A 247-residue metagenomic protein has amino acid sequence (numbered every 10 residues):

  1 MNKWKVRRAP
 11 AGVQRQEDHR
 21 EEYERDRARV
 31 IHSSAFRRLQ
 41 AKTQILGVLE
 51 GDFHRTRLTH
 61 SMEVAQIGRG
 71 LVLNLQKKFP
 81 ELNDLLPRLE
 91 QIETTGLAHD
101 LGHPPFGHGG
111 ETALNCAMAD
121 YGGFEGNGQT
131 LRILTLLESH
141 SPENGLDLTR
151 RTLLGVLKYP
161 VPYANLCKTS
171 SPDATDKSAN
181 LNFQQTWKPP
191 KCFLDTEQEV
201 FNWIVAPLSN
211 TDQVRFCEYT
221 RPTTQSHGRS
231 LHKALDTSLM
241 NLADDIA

Functional and structural regions predicted by a protein language model:
M1-H19, R27, I31-K42, M62-I67 (+2 more regions): Sequence-structural signature of the catalytic-core scaffold of metal-dependent phosphohydrolases that act on
G47-E50, V64: Sequence context of c-type cytochrome heme-c attachment sites
V48, R55-L58: Low-complexity, highly charged intrinsically disordered N-terminal segments that act as targeting/localization
G51-H54, M118-D120: Short, surface-exposed linear patches
H54, H103-P104: Short strand->helix junction
